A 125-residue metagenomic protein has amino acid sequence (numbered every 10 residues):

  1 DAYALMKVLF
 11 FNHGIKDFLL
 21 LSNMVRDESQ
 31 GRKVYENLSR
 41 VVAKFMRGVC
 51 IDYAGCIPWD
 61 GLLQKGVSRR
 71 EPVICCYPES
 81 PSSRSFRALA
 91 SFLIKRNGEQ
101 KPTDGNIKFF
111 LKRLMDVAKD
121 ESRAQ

Functional and structural regions predicted by a protein language model:
D1-F18: Conserved C-terminal guanine-recognition region of P-loop GTPase G domains, centered on the G4
K16-Q125: C-terminal lobe/tail of nucleotide-utilizing enzymes
